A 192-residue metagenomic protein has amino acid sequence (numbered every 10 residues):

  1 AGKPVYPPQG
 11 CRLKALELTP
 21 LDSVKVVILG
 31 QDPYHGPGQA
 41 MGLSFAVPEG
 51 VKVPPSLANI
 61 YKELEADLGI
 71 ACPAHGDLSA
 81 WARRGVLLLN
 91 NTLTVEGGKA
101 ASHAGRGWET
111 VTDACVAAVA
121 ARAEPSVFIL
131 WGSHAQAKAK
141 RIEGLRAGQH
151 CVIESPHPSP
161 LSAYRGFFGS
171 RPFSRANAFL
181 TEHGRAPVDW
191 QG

Functional and structural regions predicted by a protein language model:
A1-A137, I142-E154, P158-F179, H183-Q191: A polyanion-binding, active-site-adjacent surface
